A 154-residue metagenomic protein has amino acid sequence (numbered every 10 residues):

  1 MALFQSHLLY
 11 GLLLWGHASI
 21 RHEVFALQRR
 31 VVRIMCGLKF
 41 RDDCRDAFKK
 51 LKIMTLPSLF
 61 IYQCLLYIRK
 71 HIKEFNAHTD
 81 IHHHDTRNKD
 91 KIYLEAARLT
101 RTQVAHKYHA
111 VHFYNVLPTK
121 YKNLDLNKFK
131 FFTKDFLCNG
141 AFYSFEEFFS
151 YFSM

Functional and structural regions predicted by a protein language model:
M1-M154: Hydrophobic/basic alpha-helical segments
